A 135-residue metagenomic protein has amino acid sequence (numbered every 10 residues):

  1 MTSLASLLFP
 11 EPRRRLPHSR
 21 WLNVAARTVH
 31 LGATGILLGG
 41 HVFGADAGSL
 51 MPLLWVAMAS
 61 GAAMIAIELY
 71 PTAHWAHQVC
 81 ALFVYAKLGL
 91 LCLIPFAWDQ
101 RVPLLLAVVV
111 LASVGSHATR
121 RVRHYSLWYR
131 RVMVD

Functional and structural regions predicted by a protein language model:
M1-D135: Membrane-embedded alpha-helical bundles that constitute the cytochrome b-like, heme-associated redox core of multi-pass
